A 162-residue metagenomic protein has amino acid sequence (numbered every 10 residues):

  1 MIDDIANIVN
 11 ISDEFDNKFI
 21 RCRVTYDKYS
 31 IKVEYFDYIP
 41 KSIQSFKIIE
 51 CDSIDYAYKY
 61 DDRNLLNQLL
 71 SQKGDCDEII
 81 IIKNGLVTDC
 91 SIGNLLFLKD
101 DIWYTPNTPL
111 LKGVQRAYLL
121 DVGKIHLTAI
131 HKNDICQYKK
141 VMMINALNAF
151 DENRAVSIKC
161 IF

Functional and structural regions predicted by a protein language model:
M1-F162: Helix-start/capping segments and mature chain N-termini
